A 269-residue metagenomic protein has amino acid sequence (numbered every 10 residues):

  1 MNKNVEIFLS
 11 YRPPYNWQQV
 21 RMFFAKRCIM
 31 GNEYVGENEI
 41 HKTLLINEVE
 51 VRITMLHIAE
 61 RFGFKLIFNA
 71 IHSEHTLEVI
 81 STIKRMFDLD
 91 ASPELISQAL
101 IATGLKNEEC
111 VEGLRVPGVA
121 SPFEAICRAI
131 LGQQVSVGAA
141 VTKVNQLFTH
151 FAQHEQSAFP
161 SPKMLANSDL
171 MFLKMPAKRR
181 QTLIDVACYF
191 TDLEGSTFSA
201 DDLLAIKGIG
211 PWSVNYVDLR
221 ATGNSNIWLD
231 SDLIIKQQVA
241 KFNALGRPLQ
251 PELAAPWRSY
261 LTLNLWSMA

Functional and structural regions predicted by a protein language model:
M1-A269: HhH-family (HhH-GPD) DNA N-glycosylase catalytic core used in base-excision repair
